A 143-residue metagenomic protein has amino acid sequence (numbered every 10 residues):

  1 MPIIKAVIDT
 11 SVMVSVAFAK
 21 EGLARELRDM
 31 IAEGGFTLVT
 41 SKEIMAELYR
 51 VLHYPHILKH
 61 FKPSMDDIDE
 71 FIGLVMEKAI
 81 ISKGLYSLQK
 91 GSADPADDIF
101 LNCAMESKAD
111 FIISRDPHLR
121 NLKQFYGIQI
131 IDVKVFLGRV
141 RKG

Functional and structural regions predicted by a protein language model:
M1-T40: Short, well-structured N-terminal submotif of metal-dependent ribonuclease cores
T10, D94-D98: Conserved glycosyltransferase catalytic-site signature
S11, E21, K42, M65 (+2 more regions): Alpha-helix N-cap/helix-start capping motif
M13, M45, I57, L119 (+1 more regions): A generic structural signal for short hydrophobic patches within well-formed alpha-helices
S15-V16, S87-A93: Short, flexible loop segments at the rims of nucleotide/cofactor-binding pockets, characterized by
M30-S87: PIN-domain endoribonuclease scaffold, especially VapC-family toxins
G91, L101, M105-I113, P117-G143: Acidic, PIN/NYN-like endoribonuclease modules and their adjacent C-terminal/linker elements
